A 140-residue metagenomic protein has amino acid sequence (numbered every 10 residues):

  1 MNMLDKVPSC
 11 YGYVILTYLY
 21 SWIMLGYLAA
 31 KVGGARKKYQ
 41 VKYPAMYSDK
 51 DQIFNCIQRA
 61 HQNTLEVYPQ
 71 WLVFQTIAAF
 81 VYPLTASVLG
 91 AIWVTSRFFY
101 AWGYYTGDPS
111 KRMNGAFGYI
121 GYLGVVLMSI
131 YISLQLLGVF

Functional and structural regions predicted by a protein language model:
M1-Y11: Juxtamembrane membrane-interface segments at transmembrane-helix boundaries in membrane proteins
C10-L25: Alpha-helical transmembrane segments
W22-K37, V94-G103: Transmembrane alpha-helical segments that form the membrane-embedded catalytic/substrate-channel core of multi-pass
A30-R59: Cytosolic, membrane-interface loops and tails of multi-pass inner-membrane proteins
Q62-Q75, V125: Core segments of transmembrane alpha-helices that mediate helix-helix packing or line hydrophobic substrate/ligand
F74-T95: Short alpha-helical packing/oligomerization segments
F99-G124: Interfacial loop-to-transmembrane junctions
I130-F140: Juxtamembrane boundary at the C-terminal end of a transmembrane helix
